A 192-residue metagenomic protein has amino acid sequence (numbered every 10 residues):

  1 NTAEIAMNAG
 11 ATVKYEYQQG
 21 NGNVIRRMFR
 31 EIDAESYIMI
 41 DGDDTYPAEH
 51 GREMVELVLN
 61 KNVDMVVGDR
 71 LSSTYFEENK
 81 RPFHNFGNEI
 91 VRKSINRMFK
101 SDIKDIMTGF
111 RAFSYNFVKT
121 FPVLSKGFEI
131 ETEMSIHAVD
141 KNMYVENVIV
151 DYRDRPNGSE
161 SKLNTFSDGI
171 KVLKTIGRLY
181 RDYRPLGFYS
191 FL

Functional and structural regions predicted by a protein language model:
N1, K14, G42: Short beta-strand/loop segment that forms part of the nucleotide-sugar
N1-A9: Acidic helix N-cap motif at the loop->helix transition within catalytic regions of sugar-transfer enzymes
G10, K61-N62, N142: Glycine-centered short loops/turns at secondary-structure junctions
T12, D102, Y144-E146: Conserved beta-strand segments of alpha/beta enzyme cores
E16-E31, S36, A48-F128, D154-I170: Acceptor/aglycone-binding surface of glycosyltransferases and processive sugar-polymer synthases
D44-Y46: Acidic metal-phosphate-binding loop of nucleotide-sugar-dependent transferases
V123-L192: Hydrophobic helical membrane-anchoring modules
